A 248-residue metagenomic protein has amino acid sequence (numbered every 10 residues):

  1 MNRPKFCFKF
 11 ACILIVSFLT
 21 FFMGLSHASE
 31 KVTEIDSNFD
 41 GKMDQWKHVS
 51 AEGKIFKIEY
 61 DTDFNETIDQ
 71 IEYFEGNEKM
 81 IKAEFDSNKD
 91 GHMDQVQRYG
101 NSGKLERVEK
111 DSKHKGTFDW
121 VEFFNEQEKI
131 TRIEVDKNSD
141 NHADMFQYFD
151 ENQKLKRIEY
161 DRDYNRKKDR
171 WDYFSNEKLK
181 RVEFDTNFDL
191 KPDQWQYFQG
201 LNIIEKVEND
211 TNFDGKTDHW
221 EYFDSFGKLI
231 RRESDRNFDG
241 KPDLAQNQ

Functional and structural regions predicted by a protein language model:
M1-F8: N-terminal secretory signal peptides that target proteins for export/translocation
A11-F22: Bacterial N-terminal signal peptides
S26-E30: Boundary at the C-terminal end of the N-terminal hydrophobic targeting segment
E34-N38, E59-D63, E84-N88, E109-K113 (+5 more regions): Acidic, divalent-cation-chelating loop motifs in proteins
F39-K42, F64-I68, K89-M93, G116-T117 (+5 more regions): Acidic, glycine-anchored loop motifs typical of Ca2+
K47, D69-E72, Q97, D119-E122 (+5 more regions): Conserved positions within tandem-repeat grammars
K47-A83: N-terminal, post-signal-peptide region of Sec/Tat-exported proteins
W220, K228-Q248: Leucine-rich solenoid repeat scaffolds
